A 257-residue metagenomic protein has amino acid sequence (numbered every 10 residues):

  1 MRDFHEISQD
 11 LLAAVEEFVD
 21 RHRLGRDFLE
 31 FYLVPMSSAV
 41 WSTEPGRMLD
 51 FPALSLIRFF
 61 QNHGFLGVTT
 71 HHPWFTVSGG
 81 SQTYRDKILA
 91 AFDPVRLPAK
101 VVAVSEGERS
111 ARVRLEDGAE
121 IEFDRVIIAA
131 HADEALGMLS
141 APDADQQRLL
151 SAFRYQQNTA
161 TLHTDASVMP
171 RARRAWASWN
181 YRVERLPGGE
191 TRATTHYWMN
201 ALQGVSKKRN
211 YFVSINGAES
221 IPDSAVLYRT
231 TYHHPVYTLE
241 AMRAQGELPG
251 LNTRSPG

Functional and structural regions predicted by a protein language model:
M1-V104: Active-site/ligand-binding neighborhood in enzyme catalytic cores
F31, V213-N216, G257: Conserved active-site loop/cleft motifs that coordinate metal ions or position small ligands
S42, L49, F75-S78, S151 (+4 more regions): Generic, ordered loop/turn and secondary-structure boundary motif
G79, N216-A218, M242: Short, loop-centered acidic/histidine patches that primarily coordinate divalent metals
F92, F123-D124, S255: Short, well-ordered alpha-helix to beta-strand connector turns
K100-P235: Mid-domain catalytic core of redox enzymes that form a hydrophobic substrate pocket/lid adjacent to a catalytic redox
S220-G257: C-terminal catalytic lobe of FAD-dependent flavoproteins
